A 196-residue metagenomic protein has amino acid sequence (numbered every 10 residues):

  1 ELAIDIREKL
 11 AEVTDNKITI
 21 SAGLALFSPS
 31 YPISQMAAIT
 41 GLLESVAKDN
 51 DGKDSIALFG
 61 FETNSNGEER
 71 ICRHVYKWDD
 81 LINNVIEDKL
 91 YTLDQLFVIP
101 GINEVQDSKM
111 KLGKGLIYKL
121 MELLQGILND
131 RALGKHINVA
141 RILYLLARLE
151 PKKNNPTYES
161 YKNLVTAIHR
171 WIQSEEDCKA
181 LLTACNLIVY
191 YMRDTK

Functional and structural regions predicted by a protein language model:
E1-K196: Charged, helix-rich terminal subdomains or tails
